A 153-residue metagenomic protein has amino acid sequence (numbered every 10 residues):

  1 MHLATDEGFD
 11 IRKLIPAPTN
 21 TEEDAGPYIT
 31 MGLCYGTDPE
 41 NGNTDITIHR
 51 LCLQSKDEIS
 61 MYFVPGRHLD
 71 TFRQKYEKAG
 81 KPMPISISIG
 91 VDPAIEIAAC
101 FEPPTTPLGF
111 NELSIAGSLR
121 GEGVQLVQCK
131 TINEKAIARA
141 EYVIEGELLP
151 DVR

Functional and structural regions predicted by a protein language model:
M1-R153: Extended, highly charged
